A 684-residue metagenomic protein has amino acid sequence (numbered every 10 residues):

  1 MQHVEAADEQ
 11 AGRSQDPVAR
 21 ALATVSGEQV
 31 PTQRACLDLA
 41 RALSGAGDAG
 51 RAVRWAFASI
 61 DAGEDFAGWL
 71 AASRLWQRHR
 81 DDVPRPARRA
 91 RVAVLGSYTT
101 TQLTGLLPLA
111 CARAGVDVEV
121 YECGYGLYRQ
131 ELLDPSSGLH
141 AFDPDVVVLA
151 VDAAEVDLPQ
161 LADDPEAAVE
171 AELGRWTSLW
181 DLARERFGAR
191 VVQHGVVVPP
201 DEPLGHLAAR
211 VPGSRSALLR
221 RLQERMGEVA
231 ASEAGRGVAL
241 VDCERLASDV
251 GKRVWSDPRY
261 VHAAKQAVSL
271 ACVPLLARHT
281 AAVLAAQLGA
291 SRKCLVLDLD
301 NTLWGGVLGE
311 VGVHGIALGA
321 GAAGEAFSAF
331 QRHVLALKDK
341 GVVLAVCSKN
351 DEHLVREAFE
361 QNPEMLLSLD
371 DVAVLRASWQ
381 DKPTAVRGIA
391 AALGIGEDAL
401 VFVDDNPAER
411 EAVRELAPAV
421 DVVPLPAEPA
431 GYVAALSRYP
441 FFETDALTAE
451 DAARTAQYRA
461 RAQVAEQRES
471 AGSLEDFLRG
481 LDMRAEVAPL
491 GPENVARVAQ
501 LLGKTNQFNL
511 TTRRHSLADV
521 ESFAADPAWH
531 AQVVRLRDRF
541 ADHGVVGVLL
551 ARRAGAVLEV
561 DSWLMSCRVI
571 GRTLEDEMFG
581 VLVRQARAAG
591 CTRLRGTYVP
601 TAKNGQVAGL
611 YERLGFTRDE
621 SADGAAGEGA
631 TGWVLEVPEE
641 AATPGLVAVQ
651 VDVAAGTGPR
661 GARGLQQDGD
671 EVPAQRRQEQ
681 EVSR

Functional and structural regions predicted by a protein language model:
M1-V296, L303-W304, G309-E310, H314: Extracellular glycan-modifying ectodomains
D117-V120, D371, V420-A427: Short hydrophobic/aromatic-enriched beta-strand-loop microsegments
L308-R332, A419-L425: Basic, amphipathic juxtamembrane/active-site segments that coordinate anionic phosphate or diphosphate groups
E325, A329-E360, L375, N494-R497 (+4 more regions): Substrate-recognition element of Asp-dependent hydrolases with the DxDx(T/V) motif
V386-P407, V413: Conserved Lys-Pro-Asp/Glu-containing loop-to-beta segment of HAD-superfamily phosphomonoesterases, centered on
A392, R414, P418-L481, R584-R684: Terminal substrate-recognition subdomain of acyl/acetyltransferases
L490-E559, M565: A conserved beta-strand-loop-helix scaffold within acyl/acetyltransferase catalytic domains
R539, V545-A622: Acyl-donor binding region in acyl/amide transferases
